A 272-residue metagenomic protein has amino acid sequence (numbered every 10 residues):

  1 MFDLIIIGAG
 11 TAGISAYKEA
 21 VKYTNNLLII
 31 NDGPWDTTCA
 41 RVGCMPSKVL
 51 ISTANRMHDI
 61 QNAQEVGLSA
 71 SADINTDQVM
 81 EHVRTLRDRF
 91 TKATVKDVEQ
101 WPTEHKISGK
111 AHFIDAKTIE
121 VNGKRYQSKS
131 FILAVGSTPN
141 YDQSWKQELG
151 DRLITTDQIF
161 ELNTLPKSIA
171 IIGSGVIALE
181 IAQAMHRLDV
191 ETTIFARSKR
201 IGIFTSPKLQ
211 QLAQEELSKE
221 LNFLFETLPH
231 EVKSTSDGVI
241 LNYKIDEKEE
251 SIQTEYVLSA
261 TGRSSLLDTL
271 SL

Functional and structural regions predicted by a protein language model:
M1-I7, E19-T24, W35-M45, F90-I172 (+2 more regions): FAD-binding core/adjacent interface of flavoenzyme oxidoreductases
F2-I29, I171, A178-R187: N-terminal Rossmann-like FAD-binding beta1-loop-alpha1 element of flavoenzymes
I14, D36, L179, I201-G202 (+1 more regions): Catalytic P-loop NTPase motifs of RecA-like helicase/translocase cores
E19, T38-R125, T205-T227, E231 (+1 more regions): N-terminal Rossmann-like dinucleotide/flavin-binding domain of flavoprotein oxidoreductases that bind FAD/FMN
N25-N31, L133-A134, V190-A196: Short beta-strand "acidic-cap" motif of Rossmann-like dinucleotide-binding folds
V79, P139, S198-I201: A short, flexible beta-alpha/helix-coil linker loop
T85-R87, T91, F160, P166-A170 (+2 more regions): Rossmann-like dinucleotide-binding cores of NAD(P)H-dependent redox enzymes
